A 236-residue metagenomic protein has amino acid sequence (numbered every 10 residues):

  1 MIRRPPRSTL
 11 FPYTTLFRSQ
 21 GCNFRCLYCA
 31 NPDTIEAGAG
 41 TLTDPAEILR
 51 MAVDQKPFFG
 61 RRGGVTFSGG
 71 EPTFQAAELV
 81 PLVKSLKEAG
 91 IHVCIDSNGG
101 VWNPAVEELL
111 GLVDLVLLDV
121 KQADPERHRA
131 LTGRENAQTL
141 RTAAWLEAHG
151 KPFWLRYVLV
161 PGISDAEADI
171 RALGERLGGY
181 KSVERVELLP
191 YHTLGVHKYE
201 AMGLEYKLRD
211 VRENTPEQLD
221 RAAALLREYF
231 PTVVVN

Functional and structural regions predicted by a protein language model:
M1-P5, T9-L16: Short, small-residue-biased leader/transition segments that mark boundaries at the very start of proteins
P12-L42: Canonical Radical SAM [4Fe-4S] cluster-binding loop centered on the CxxxCxxC motif and its immediate flanking residues
G40-R50: Short cysteine/histidine-rich metal-coordination sites, predominantly Zn2+-binding motifs
L49-G64, G69, T73-A201: Conserved AdoMet/S-adenosylmethionine-binding subsite of the radical SAM
A168, G178, L189, Y199 (+1 more regions): C-terminal accessory regions of radical SAM enzymes
E200-R209: Short glycine/proline- and charge-enriched loop/turn segments that cap or connect secondary-structure elements
L208-E217: Short, flexible active-site recognition loops that position polar ligands and cofactors
